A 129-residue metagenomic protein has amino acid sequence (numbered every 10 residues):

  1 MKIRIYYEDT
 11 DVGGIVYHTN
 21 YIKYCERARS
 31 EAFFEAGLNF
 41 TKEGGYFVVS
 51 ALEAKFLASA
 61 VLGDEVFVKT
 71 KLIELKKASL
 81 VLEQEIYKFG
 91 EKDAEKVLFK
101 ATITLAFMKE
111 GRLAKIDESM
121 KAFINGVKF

Functional and structural regions predicted by a protein language model:
M1-S50, M108-F129: Hot-dog-fold acyl-thioester-processing enzymes
Y46, E65-V66: Generic preference for hydrophobic/aromatic residues in regular secondary structure cores
S50-F56, F67-K69: Short structured motifs
F56, V61-L62, I73-F129: HotDog/MaoC-like acyl-thioester-processing domains
